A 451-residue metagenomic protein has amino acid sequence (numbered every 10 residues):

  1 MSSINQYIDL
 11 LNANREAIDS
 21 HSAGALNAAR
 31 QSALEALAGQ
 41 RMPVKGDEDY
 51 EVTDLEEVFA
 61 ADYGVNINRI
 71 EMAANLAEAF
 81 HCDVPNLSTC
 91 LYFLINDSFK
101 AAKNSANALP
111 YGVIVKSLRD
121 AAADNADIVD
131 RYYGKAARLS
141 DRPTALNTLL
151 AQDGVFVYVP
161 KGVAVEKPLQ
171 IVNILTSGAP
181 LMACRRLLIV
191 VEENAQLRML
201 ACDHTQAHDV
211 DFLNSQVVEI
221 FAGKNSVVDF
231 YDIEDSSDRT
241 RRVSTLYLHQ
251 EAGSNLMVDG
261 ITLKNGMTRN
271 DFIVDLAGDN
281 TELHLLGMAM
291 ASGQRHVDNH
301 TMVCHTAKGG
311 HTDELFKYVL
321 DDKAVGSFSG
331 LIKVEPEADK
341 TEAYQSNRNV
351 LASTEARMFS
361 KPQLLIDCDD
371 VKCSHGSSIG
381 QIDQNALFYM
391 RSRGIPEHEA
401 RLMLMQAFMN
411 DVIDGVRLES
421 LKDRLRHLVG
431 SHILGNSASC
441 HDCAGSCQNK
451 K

Functional and structural regions predicted by a protein language model:
M1-A145, L315, D321: N-terminal amphipathic, basic helical "cap/leader" segment at the start of enzyme domains
Y50, M403-L404: Residue-level "edge-of-site" marker
Y111-K116, D124-I395, M405, M409 (+1 more regions): Conserved beta-strand/loop scaffold segments within soluble protein domains that form the structured core and edges
